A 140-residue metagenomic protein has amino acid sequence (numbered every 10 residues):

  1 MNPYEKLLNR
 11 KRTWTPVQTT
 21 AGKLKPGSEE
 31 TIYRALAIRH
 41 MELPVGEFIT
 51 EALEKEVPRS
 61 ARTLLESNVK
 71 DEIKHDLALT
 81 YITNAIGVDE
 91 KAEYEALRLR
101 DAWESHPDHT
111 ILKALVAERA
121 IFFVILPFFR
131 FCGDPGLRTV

Functional and structural regions predicted by a protein language model:
M1-V140: Non-heme di-metal
